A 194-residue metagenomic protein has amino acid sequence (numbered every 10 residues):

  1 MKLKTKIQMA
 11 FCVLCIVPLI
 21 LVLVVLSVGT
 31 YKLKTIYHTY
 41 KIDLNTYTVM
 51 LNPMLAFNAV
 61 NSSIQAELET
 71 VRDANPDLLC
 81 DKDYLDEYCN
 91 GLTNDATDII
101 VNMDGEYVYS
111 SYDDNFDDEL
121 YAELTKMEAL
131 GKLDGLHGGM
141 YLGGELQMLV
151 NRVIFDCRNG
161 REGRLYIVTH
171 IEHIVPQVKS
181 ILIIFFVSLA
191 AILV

Functional and structural regions predicted by a protein language model:
I7-I183: Extracytoplasmic/periplasmic ligand-binding sensor domains of two-pass membrane signal-transduction receptors
S180-V194: Selective recognition of signaling/oligomerization transmembrane alpha-helices
